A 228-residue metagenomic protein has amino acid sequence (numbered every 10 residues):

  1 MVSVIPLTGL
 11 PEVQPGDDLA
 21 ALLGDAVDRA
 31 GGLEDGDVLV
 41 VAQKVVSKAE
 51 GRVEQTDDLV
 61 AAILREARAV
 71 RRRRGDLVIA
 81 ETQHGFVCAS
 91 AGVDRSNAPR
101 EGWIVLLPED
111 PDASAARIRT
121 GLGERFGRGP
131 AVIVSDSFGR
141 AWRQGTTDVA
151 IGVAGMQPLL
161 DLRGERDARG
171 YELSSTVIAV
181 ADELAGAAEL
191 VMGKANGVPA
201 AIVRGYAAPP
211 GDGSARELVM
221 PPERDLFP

Functional and structural regions predicted by a protein language model:
M1-D37: N-terminal glycine-/serine-/threonine-rich phosphate-binding loop
S3-L10, Q43-K48, V53-P99, F126-P228: A structural signal for small-residue-enriched, beta-sheet-centric alpha/beta enzyme cores and oligomeric scaffold folds
V13, D17-A21, P108-D112, A116 (+3 more regions): Electropositive phosphate-/nucleotide-binding environments in soluble metabolic enzymes
D17-A30, E109-P130: Phosphate-interacting basic helix/loop segments used at nucleotide- and nucleic-acid interfaces
S90-R117, G121: Intrinsically disordered, low-complexity linker/loop segments enriched in Gly/Pro and charged/polar residues
